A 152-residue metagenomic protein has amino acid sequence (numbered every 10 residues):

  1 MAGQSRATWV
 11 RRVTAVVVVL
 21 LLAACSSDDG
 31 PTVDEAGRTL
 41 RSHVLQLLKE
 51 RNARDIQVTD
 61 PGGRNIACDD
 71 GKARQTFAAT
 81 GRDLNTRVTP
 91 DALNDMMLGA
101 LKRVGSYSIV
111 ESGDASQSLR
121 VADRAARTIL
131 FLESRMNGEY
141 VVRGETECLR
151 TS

Functional and structural regions predicted by a protein language model:
M1-Q4, K49-R51: N-terminal targeting signals for Sec/Tat export/insertion, comprising classic cleavable signal peptides
A2-T14: Bacterial N-terminal signal peptides that target proteins for export
V18, P61-G62, V141: Residue-level signal for mature regions of secreted extracellular proteins and peptides
L21-A24: C-terminal motif of bacterial Sec signal peptides marking the signal peptidase cleavage site
S26-D29: Bacterial signal peptide processing site
E35-A78: Compositionally biased P/S/T/G-rich terminal and signal peptide-adjacent segments that lie outside catalytic cores
T80-V88: Second-shell loop/turn segments in exported
R87-S152: Extracytosolic low-complexity repeat regions of secreted or lipid-anchored proteins
